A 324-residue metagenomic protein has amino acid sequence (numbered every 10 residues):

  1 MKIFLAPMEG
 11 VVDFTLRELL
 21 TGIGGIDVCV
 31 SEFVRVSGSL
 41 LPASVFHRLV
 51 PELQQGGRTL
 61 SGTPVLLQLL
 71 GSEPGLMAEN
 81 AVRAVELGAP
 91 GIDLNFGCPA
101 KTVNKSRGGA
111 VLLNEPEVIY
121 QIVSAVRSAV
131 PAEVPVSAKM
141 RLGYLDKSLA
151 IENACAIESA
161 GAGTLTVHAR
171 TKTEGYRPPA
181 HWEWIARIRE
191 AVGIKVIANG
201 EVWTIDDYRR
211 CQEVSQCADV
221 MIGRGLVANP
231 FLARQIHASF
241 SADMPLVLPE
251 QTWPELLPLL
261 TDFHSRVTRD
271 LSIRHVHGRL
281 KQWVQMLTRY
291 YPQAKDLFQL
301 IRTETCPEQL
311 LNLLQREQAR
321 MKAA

Functional and structural regions predicted by a protein language model:
M1, G25-I26, S61-P64, A132-E133 (+1 more regions): Short coil/turn connectors at secondary-structure junctions
I3-A6, C29-S31, V65-L69, I92 (+4 more regions): Hydrophobic faces of well-ordered beta-strands that scaffold small-molecule active sites in alpha/beta enzyme cores
F4, E9, T15, A129-P131 (+5 more regions): Alpha/beta catalytic cores of nucleotide-metabolism and tRNA/nucleoside-modifying enzymes
M8-G10, V34-V36, L70-S72, G97-P99 (+4 more regions): Active-site beta-loop-alpha junctions enriched in small/polar residues
M8-R83: Glycine-rich, positively charged N-terminal anion/phosphate-binding segment
G22-I23, E79-I92, F96-S106, E117-I194: Alpha/beta enzyme core
S44, R107-L113: Short glycine-enriched, charge-decorated loop/helix-capping segments at active-site entrances that position
R58-S61, T102-V103, Y291: Short, basic/glycine-rich phosphate-binding loops at helix/coil junctions that contact nucleotide phosphates
